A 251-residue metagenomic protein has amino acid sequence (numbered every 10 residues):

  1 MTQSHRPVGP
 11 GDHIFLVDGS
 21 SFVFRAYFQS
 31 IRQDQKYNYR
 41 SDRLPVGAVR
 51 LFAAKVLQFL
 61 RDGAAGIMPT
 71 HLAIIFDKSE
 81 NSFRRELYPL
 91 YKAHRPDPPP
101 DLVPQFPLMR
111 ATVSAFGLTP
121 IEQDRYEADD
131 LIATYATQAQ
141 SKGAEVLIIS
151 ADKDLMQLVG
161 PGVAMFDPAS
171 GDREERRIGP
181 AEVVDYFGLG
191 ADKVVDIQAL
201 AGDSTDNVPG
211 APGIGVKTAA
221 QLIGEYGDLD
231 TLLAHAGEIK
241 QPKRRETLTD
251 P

Functional and structural regions predicted by a protein language model:
M1-E86: Non-catalytic, usually N-terminal nucleic-acid engagement modules in DNA/RNA processing proteins
M1-R6, Y39, A93-P251: Extended two-metal-dependent nuclease catalytic cores across DNA- and RNA-processing enzymes
A26-Q29, R84-P89, L158-V163, G179: Short acidic, glycine/serine/threonine-rich loops at helix termini
L51, K55-D62, I67, H71 (+2 more regions): N-terminal Rossmann-like or analogous alpha/beta NTP/dinucleotide-binding catalytic cores that position adenine
D77-L90, P107-V113: A short glycine/small-residue-enriched secondary-structure motif
